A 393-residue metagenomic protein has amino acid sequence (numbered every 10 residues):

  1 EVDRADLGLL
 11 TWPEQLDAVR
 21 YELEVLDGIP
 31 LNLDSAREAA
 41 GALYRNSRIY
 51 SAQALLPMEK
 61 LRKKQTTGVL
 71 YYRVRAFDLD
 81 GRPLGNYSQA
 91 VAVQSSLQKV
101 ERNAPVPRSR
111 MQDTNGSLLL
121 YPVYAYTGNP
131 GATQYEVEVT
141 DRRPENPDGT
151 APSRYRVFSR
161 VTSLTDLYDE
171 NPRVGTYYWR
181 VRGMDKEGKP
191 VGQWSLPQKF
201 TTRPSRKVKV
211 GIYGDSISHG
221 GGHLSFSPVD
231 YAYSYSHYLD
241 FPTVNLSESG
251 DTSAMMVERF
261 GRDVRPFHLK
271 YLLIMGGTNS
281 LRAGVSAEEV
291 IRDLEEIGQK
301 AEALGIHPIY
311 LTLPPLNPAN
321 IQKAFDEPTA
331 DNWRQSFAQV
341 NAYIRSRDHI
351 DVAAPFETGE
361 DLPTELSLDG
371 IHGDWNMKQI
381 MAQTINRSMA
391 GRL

Functional and structural regions predicted by a protein language model:
D6-D17, L120-G131: Conserved aromatic anchor
E22-T67, V139-P172: Recognizes extended acidic, P/S/T-rich segments that occur within or adjacent to Ig-like beta-sandwich modules
L79-K99, K186-T202: Extracellular fibronectin type III
G188-S249, R259-H268: Serine-esterase "nucleophile elbow" of acetyl-processing enzymes
S225-F226, A254-D293, P314-A319: Oxyanion-hole/transition-state-stabilizing segment in secreted/luminal serine hydrolases and related acyltransferases
M275-N279, K300-R334: Active-site segments of SGNH/GDSL-like serine hydrolases that catalyze O-acetyl group transfer/hydrolysis on lipids
N317-L393: Catalytic His-Asp segment of secreted/periplasmic serine-dependent ester chemistry enzymes
